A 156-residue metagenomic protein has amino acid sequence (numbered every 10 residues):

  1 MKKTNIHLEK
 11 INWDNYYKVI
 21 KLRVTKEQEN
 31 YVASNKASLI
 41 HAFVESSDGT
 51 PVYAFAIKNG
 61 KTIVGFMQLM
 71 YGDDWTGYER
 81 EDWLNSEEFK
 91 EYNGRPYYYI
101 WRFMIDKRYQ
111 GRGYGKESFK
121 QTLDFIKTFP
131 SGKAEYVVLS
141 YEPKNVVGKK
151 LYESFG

Functional and structural regions predicted by a protein language model:
K2-R108, F119-Q121, F125-S131: Acetyl-CoA-dependent GNAT
D106-R108, R112, P143-K144: Active-site acidic-Proline motif in GNAT/NAT acetyltransferases
K116: Residues forming the Rossmann-fold NAD(P)(H) cofactor-binding site
K133-K149: Conserved beta-strand-loop-alpha-helix junction that forms the acyl-donor binding cleft
Y152: Conserved active-site tyrosine of GNAT-family acetyltransferases
